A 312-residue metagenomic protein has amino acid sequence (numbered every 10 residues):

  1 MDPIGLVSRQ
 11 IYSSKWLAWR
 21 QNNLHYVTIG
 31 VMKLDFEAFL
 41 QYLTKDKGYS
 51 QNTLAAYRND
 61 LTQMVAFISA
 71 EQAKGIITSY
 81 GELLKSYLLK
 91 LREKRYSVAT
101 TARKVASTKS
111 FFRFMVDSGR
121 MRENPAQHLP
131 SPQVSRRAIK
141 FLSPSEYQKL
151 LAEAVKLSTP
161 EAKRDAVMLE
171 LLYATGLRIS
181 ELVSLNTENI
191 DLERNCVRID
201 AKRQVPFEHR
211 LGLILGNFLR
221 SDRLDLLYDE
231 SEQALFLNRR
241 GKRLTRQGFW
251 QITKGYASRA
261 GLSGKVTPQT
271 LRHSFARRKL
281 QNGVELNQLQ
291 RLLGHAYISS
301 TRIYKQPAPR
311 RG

Functional and structural regions predicted by a protein language model:
V7-I11, Q21: Charged/polar low-complexity intrinsically disordered segments
W16-G312: Conserved catalytic core of the tyrosine transesterase superfamily
